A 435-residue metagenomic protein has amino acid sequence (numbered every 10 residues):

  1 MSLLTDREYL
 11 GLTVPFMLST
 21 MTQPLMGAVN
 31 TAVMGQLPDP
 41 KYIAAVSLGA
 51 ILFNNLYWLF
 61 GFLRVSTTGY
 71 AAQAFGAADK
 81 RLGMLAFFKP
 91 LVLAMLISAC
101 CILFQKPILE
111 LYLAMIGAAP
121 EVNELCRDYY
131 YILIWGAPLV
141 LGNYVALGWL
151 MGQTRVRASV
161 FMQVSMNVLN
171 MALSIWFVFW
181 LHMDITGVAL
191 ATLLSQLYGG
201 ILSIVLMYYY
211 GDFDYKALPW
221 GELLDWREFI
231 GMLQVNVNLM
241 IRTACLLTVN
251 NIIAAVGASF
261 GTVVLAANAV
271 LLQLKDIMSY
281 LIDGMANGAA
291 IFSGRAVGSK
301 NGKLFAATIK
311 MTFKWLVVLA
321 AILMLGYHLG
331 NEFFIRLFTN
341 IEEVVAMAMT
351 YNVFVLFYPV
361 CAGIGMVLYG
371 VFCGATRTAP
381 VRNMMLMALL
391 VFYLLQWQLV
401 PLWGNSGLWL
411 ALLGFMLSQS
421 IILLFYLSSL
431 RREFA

Functional and structural regions predicted by a protein language model:
M1-F16, A71-P138, L169, W180-V237 (+2 more regions): Short alpha-helical transmembrane segments in multi-pass integral membrane proteins
L4-L37, I51-S66, Y70, M95-I102 (+5 more regions): N-terminal transmembrane alpha-helices
G11-N30, I132, N143, M166 (+5 more regions): Transmembrane helical elements of multi-pass membrane transporters/channels
F16, T20, A32, G69 (+16 more regions): Transmembrane alpha-helix boundary and packing residues in multipass membrane permease domains and related
L25-A44, L113-P120, W176-M183, A244-I277 (+2 more regions): Helix-terminus/linker motif at the lipid-water interface of multi-pass membrane proteins
T31, I43-L103, V140-A158, A254 (+4 more regions): Small-residue-rich hydrophobic transmembrane alpha-helices
Q36-D39, Q73-G76, G152, L181 (+3 more regions): Membrane-helix boundary and inter-helical linker elements of multi-pass secondary transporters
G61, L133-M151, S159-N167, V188-S203 (+4 more regions): Short runs within selected transmembrane alpha-helices of multi-pass transporters and secretion channels
